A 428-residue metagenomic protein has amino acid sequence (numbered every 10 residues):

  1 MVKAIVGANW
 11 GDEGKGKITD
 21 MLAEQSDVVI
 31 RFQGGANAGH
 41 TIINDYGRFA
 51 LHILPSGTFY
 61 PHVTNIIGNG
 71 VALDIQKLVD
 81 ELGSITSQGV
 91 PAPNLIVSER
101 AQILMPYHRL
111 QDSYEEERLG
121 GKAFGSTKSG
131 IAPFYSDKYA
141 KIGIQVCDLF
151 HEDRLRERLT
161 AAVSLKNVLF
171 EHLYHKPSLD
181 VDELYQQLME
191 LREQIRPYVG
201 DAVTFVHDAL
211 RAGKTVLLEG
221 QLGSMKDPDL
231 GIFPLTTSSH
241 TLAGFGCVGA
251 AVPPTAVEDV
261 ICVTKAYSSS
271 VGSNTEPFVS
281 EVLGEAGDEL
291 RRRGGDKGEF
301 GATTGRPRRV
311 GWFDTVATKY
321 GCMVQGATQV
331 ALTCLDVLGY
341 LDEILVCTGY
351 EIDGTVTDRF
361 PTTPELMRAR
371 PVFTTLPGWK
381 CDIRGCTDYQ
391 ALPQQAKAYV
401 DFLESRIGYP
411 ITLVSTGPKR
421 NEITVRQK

Functional and structural regions predicted by a protein language model:
M1-K428: Non-transmembrane, aqueous-exposed alpha-helical and coiled segments at domain scale
